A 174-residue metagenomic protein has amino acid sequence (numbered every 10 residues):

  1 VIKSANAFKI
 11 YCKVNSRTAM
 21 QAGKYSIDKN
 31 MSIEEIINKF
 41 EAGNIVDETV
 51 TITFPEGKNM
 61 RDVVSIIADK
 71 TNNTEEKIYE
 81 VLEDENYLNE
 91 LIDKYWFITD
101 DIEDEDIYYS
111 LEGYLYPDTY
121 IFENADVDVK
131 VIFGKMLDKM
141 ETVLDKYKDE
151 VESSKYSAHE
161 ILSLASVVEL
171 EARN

Functional and structural regions predicted by a protein language model:
V1-N174: Conserved catalytic or metal-liganding residues and their short signature motifs at active sites of enzymes
